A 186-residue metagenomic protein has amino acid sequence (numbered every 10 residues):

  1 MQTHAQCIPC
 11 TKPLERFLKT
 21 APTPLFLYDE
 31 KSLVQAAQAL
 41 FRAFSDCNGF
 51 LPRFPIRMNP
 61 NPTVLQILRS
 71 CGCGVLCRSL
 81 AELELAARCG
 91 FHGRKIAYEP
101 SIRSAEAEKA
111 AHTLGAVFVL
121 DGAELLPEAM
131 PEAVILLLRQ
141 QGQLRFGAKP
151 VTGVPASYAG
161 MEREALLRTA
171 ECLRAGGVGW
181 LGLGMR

Functional and structural regions predicted by a protein language model:
M1-F118, E124-P127, P131-E132: A charged N-terminal "starter" segment
F50-P52, G179-L183: Residue-level recognition of the N-termini of beta-strands and the immediately preceding loop/turn
P55, I135-Q140, G184-R186: Short beta-strand segments
N61, E82-E84, S104-A107, Q140-S157 (+1 more regions): Conserved radical SAM core fold
L114, D121-G179: Conserved anion-binding
G115-V119, L183-R186: Conserved strand-turn element in the central/C-terminal portion of the radical SAM core barrel that lines
